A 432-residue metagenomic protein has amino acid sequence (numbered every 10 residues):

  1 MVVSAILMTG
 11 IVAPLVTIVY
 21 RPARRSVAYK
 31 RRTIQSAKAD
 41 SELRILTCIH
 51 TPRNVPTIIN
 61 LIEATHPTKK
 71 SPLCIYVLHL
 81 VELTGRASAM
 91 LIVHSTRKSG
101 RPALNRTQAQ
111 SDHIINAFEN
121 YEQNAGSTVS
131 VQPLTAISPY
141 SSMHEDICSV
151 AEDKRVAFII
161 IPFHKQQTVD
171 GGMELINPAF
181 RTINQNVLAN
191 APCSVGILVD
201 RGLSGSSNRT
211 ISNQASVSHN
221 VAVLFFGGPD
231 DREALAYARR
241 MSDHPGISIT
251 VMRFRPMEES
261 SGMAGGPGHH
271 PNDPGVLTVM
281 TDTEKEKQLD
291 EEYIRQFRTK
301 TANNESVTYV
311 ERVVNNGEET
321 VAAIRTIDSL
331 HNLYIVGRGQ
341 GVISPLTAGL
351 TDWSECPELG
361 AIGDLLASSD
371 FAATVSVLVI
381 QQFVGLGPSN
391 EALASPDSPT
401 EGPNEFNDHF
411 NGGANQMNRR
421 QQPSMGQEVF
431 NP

Functional and structural regions predicted by a protein language model:
S4-P432: Membrane-embedded alpha-helical bundles that form conduits across membranes
